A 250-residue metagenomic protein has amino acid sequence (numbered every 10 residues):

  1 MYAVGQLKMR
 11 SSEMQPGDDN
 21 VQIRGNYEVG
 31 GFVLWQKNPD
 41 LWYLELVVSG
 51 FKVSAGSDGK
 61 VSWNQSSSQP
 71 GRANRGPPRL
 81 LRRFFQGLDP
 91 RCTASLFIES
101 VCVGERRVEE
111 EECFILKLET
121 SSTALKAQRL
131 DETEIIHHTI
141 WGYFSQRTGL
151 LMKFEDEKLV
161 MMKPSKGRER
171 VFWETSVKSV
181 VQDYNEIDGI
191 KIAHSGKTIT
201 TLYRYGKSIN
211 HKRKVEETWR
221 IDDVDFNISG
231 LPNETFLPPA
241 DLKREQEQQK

Functional and structural regions predicted by a protein language model:
M1-P70, E99-G104, L118-S122: N-terminal mature ectodomain segment of secretory-pathway/periplasmic proteins
D19-N20, E234-K243: Short intrinsically disordered coil segments
W35, F51-S54, K60, N74-R75 (+5 more regions): Catalytic loop of the DD-peptidase/beta-lactamase superfamily, centered on the K-T-G motif and neighboring
F51, G56-H138, S165, E169-W173: Flexible, processing/modification-adjacent segments and terminal tails in exported/periplasmic/extracellular proteins
R75-G76, A94-S95, N227-L231, K250: Short C-terminal domain-edge/linker segments immediately following a structured domain
E111-L237: Gly/Pro-enriched, hydrophobic low-complexity segments that function as extracytoplasmic propeptides/linkers
K243-K250: Accessory, solvent-exposed terminal regions and/or long lumenal/extracellular loops of proteins
